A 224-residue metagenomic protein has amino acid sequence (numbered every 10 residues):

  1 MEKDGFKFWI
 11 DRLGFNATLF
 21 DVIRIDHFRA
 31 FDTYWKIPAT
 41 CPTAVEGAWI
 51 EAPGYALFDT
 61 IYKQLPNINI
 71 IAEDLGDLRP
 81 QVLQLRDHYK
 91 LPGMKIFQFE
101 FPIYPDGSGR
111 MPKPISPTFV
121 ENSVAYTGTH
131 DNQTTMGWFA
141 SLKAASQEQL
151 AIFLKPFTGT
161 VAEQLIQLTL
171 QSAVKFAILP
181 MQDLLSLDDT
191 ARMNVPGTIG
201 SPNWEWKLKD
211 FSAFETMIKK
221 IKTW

Functional and structural regions predicted by a protein language model:
M1-I178, Q182-D189, G200-F211: Alpha-amylase-like alpha-glycosidases and glucanotransferases acting on alpha-linked glucans and related
R192-N194: Glycine/aspartate-rich loop-and-adjacent alpha/beta segment that forms the canonical ThDP
T216-W224: C-terminal accessory segments of extracellular proteins
